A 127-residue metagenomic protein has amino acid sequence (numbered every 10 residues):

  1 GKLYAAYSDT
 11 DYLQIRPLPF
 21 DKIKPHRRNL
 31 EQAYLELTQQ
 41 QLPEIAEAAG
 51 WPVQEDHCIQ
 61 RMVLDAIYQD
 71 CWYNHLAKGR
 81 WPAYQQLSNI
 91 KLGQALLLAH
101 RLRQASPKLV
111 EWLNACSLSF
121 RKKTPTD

Functional and structural regions predicted by a protein language model:
G1-D127: Positively charged, phosphate-engaging catalytic surfaces used for nucleic-acid and nucleotide handling
